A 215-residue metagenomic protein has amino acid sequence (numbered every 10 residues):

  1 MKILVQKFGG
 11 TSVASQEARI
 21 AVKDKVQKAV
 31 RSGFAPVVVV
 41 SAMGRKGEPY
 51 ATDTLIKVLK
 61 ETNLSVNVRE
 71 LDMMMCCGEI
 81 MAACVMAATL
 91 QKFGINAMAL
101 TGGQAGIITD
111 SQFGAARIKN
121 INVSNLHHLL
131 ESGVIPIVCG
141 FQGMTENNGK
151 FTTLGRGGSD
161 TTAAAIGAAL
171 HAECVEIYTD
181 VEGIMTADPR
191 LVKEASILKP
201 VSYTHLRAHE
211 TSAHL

Functional and structural regions predicted by a protein language model:
M1-R207: Nucleotide/pyrophosphate-binding catalytic subdomain
H205-L215: Residue-level detector of conserved catalytic or cofactor/ligand-binding positions in enzyme active sites
